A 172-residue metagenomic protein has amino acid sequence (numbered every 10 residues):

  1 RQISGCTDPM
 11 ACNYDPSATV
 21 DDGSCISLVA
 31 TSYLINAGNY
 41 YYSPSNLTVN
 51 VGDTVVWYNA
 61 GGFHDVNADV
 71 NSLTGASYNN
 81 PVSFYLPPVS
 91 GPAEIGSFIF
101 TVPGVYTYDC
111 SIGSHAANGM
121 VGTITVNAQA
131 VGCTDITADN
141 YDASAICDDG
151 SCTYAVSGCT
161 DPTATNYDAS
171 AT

Functional and structural regions predicted by a protein language model:
R1-N36, Y58, G75-N79, T125-T172: Primarily marks secretory-pathway-exposed extracellular/lumenal segments that are disulfide- and glycosylation-prone
S27-Q129: Extracytoplasmic copper-binding redox domains, predominantly the cupredoxin/blue-copper superfamily
